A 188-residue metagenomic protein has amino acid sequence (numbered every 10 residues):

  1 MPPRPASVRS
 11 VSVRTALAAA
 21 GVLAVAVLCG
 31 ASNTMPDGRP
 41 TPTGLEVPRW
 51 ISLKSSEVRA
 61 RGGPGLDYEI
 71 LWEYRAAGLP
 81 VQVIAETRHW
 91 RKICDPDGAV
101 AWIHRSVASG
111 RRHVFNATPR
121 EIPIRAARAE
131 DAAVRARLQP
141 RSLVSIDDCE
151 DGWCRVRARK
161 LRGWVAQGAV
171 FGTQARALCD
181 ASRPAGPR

Functional and structural regions predicted by a protein language model:
M1-V13: N-terminal secretory signal peptides that target proteins for export/translocation
R4, A18, C94-P96: Intrinsically disordered, low-complexity repeat segments enriched in small/polar residues
S12-R14, L23, V156: Exposed boundary/loop context
A16-L28: Bacterial N-terminal signal peptides
N33-G62, E73-A77, I84-T87, C94-A99 (+5 more regions): SH3-family beta-barrel domains
